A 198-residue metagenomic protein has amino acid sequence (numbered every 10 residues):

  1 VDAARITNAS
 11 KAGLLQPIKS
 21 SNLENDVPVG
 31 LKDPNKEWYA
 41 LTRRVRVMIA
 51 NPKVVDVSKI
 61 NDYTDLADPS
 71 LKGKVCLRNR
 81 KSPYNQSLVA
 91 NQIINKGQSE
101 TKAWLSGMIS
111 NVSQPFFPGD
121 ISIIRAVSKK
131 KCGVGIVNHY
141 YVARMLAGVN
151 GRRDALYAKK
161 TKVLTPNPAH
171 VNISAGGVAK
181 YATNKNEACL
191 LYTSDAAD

Functional and structural regions predicted by a protein language model:
V1, Q16-M48, T64, K74-C76: A structural signal for short loop-to-beta-strand junctions that line the ligand-binding cleft of periplasmic/secreted
V1-Q16, R43, G135-V142: Ligand-binding clamshell of periplasmic/extracellular solute-binding protein-like
T7, R80, Y84-S87, N91-V163: Ligand-binding pocket segment of bilobal, Venus flytrap-like solute-binding proteins
Q16-N25, W38-Y39, T64-A67, R152-H170 (+1 more regions): Short beta-strand->loop
V47-V54, A90, N172-N184: A bilobed periplasmic-binding-protein/Venus flytrap-type ligand-binding module shared by bacterial periplasmic
V54-N61, I94-T101, A182-A188: Short helix-loop capping/hinge motifs at secondary-structure junctions, enriched in acidic/polar residues
T64-S82, N91-I94: Short loop->beta-strand "edge-of-pocket" segments that line small-molecule binding or catalytic clefts across diverse
Y192-D198: Conserved small/polar residues in nucleotide/adenosyl-binding loops
